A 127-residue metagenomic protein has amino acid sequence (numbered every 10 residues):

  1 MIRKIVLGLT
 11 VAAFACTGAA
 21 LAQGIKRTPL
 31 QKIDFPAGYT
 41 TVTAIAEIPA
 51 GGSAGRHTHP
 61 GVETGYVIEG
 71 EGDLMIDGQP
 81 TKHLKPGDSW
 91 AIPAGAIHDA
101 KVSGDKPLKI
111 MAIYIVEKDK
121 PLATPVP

Functional and structural regions predicted by a protein language model:
I2-I45, M75, H83, A91 (+2 more regions): A short, N-terminal "cap"/entry segment at the start of jelly-roll beta-barrel domains of the cupin/DSBH fold
T41-T43, H59-V62, Q79, G95 (+1 more regions): Extracytoplasmic
T43, E47, D73, M111-Y114: Soluble periplasmic/extracytoplasmic beta-strand elements of cell-envelope proteins
E47-I48, P60-L74: Short, conserved beta-strand element in jelly-roll/cupin
I48-P49, G72, G78-G95: Short acidic-glycine-tyrosine-enriched beta hairpin
G52, I68-E71, I76, Y114-E117: Sec/Tat-exported extracytoplasmic proteins
R56-T58, V62-V67, K82, S89-W90: His/acidic/aromatic-lined binding-pocket segments of jelly-roll/cupin-type domains and related regulatory beta-sandwich
G95-D119: Ligand-binding loop in jelly-roll beta-barrel domains
